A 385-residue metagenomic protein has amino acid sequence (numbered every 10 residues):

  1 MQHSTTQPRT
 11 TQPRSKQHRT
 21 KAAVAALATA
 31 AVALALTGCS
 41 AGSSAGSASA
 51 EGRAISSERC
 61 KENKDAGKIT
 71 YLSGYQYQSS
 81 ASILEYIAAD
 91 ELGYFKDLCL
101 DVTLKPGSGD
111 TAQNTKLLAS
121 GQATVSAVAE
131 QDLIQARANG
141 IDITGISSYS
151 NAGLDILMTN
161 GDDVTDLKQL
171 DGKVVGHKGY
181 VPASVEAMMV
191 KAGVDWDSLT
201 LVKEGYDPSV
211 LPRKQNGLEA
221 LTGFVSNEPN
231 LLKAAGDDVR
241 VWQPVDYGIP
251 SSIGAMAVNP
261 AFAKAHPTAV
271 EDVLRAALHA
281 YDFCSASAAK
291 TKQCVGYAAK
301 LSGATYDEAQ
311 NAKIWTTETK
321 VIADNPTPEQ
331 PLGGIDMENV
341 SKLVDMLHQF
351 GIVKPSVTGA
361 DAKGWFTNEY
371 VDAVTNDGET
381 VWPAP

Functional and structural regions predicted by a protein language model:
S4-L27: Bacterial N-terminal signal peptides that target proteins for export
L34-G38: C-terminal motif of bacterial Sec signal peptides marking the signal peptidase cleavage site
S40-S43: Bacterial signal peptide processing site
G46-G205, S209-Q215, E219, G223 (+2 more regions): Short, glycine-/small- and polar/acidic-enriched structural segments that line small-molecule recognition paths
G93-D97, A192-W196, G236, G303 (+2 more regions): Short helix-capping segments at alpha-helix termini
D207-S209, K214-D307: Pocket-lining segment of extracytoplasmic ligand-binding domains
H266-K354: Secondary-structure end/capping motifs
V340-P385: Conserved C-terminal helix/tail region of periplasmic/extracytoplasmic solute-binding proteins
